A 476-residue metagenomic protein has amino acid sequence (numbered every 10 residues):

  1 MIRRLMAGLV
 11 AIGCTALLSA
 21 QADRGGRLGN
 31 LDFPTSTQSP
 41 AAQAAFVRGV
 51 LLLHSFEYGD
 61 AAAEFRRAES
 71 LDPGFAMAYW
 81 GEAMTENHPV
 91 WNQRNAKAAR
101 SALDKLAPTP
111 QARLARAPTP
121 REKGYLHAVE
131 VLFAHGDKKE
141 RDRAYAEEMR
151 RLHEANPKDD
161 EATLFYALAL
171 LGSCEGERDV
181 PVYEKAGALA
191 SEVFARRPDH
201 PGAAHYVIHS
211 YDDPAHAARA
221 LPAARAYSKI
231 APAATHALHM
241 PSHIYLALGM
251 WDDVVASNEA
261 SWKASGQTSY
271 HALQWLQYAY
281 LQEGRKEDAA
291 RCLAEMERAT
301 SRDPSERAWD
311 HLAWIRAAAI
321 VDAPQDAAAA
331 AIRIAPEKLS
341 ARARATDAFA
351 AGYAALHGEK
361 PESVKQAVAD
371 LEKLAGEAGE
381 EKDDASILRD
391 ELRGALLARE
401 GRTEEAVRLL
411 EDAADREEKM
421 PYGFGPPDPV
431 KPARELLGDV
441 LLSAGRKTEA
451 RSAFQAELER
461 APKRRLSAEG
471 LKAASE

Functional and structural regions predicted by a protein language model:
Q38-R67, L126, E130-K138, A350 (+2 more regions): Alpha-helical segment of the N-proximal tetratricopeptide repeat
A41, G74-A76, D159-A162, D199-P201 (+5 more regions): Residue-level recognition of tetratricopeptide repeat
V47, G81, E122-V131, F165 (+10 more regions): "A position-specific structural signal for the A-helix of alpha-solenoid helical repeats
L52, E86, V131-L132, L170 (+9 more regions): Residue at a conserved register position within TPR or TPR-like alpha-solenoid repeats
Y58-A63, D72, E82-T119, L126-E140 (+4 more regions): Inter-helical turn/loop elements of alpha-helical hairpins
A61, A99, R141, Y145 (+8 more regions): Single-residue signature of alpha-solenoid repeat helices
S70, A107-P108, R150, E154 (+9 more regions): Amphipathic alpha-helical segments of tetratricopeptide repeats
A78, A162, A203-A204, A237 (+4 more regions): TPR alpha-solenoid repeat register
